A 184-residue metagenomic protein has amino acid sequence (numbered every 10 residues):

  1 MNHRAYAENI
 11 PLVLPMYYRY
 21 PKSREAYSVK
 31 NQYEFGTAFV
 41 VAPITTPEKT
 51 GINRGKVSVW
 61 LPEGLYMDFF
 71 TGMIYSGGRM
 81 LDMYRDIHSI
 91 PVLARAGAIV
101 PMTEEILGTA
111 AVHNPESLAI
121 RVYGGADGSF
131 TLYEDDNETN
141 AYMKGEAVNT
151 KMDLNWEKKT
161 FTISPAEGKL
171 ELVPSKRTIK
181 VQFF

Functional and structural regions predicted by a protein language model:
M1-F184: Catalytic core of carbohydrate-active enzymes
